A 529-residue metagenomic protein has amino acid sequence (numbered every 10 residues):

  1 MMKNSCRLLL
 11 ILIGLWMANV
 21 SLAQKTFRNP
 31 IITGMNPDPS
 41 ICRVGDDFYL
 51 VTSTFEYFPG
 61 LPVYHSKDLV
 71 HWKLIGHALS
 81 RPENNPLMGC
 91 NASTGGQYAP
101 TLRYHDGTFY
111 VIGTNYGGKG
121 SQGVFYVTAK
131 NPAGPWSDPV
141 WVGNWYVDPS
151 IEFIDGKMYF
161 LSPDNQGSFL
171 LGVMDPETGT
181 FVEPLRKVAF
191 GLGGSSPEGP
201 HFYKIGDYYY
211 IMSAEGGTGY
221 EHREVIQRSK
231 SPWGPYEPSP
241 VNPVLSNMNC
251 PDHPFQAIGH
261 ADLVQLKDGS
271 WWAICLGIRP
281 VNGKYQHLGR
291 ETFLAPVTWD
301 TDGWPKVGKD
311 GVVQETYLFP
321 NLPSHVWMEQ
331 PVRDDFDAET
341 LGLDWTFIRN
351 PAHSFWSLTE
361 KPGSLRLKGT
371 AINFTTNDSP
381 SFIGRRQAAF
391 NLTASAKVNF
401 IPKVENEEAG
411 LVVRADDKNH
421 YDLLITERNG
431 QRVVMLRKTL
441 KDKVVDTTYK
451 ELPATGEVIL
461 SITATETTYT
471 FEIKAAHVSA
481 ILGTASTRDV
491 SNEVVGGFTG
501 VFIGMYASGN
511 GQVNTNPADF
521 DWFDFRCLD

Functional and structural regions predicted by a protein language model:
M1-K25: Bacterial Sec-dependent N-terminal signal peptides
A23-D529: Carbohydrate-active catalytic/glycan-binding domains of CAZyme proteins, especially the secreted or lumenal ectodomains
